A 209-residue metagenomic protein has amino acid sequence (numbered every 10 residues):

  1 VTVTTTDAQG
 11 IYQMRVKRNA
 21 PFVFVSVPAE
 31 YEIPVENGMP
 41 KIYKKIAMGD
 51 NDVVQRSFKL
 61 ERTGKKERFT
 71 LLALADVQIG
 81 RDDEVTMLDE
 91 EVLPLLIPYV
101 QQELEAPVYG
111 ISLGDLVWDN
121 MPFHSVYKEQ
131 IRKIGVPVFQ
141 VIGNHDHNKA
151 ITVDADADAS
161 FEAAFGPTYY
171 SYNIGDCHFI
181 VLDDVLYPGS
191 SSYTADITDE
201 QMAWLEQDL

Functional and structural regions predicted by a protein language model:
V1-I11, R15: Short, acidic Ser/Thr/Gly-rich low-complexity loop/linker segments typical of extracellular and cell-surface proteins
T2, R56, Y169-Y170: Residue-level detector of beta-strand structural context in well-folded domains
T4, F24, I79-V85, P188-S190: Short, solvent-exposed loop/turn elements at domain surfaces
G10, V54, P167-T168: Residue-level marker for the onset of beta-strands and adjacent loop->beta junctions in well-ordered domains
Q13-F24: Short Pro-Gly-centered beta-turn/loop motif in secreted/extracellular proteins
V25-S26, F58: N-terminal secretion/transport leader regions
A29-E36, I42-I46, M121-D208: Extended active-site neighborhood of metal-dependent phosphoesterases/phosphodiesterases
V35-H124: N-terminal active-site segment of His-dependent metallophosphoesterases
